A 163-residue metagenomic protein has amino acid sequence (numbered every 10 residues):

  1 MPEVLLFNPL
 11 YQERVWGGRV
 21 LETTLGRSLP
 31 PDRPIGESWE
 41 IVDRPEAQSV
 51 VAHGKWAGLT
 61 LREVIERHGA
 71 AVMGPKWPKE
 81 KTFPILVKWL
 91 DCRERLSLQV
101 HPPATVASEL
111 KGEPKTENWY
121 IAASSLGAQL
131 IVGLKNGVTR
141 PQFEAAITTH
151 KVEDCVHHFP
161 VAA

Functional and structural regions predicted by a protein language model:
M1-V138: Transition-metal
G137-T149: Short, basic/aromatic beta-hairpin or loop at an interaction surface
A146-A163: Loop-centered beta-sheet repeat module
